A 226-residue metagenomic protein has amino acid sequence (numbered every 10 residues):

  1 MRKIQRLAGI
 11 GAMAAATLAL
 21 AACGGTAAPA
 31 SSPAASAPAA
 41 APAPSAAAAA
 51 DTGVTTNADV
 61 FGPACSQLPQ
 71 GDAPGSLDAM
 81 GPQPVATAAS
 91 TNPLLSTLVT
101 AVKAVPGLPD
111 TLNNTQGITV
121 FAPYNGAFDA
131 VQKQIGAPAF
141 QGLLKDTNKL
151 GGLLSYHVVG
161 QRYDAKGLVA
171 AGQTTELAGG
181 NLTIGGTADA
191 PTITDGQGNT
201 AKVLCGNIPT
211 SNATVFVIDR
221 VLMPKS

Functional and structural regions predicted by a protein language model:
R2-S226: Mature, structured domains of secreted/extracytosolic soluble proteins
